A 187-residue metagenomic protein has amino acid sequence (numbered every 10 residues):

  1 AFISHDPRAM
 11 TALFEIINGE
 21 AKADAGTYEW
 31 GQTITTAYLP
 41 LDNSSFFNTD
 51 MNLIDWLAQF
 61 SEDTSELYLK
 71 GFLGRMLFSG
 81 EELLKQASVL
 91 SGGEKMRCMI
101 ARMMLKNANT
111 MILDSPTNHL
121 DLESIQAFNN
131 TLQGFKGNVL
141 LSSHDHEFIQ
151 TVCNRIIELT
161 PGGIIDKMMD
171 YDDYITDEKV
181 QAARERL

Functional and structural regions predicted by a protein language model:
A1-L187: ABC ATP-binding cassette signature C-motif
